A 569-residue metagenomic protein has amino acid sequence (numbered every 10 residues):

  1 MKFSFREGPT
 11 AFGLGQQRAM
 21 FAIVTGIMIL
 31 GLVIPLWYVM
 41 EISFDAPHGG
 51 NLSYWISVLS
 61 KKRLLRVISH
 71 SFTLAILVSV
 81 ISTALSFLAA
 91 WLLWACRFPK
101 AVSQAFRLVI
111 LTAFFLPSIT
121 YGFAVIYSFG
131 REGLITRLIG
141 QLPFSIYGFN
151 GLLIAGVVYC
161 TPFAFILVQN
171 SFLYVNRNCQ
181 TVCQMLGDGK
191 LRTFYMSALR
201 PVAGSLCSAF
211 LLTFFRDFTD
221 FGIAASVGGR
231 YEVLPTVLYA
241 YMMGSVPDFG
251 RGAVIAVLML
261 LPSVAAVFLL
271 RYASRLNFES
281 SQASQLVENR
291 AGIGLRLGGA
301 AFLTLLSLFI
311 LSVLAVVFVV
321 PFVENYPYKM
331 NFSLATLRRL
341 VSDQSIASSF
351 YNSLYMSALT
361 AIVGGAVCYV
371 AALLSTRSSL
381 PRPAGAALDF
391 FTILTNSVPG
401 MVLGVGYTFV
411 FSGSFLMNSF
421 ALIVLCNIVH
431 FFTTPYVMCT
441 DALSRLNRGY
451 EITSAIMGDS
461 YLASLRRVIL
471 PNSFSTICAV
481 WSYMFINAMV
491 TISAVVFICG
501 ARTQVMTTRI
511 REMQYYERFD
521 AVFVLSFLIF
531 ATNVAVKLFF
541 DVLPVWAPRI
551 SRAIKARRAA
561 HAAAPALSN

Functional and structural regions predicted by a protein language model:
M1-I23, F98-S103, L191, L270-L305 (+2 more regions): Transmembrane alpha-helical segments of polytopic membrane transport and secretion proteins
S4-P9, G50-S60, F332-V341, L465: A short amphipathic helical element positioned immediately N-terminal to and/or at the very start of a transmembrane
Q16-P47, K62-L173, P201-F221, V254-L270 (+5 more regions): Membrane-water interface segments at the C-terminal ends of transmembrane alpha-helices in multi-pass inner-membrane
K61, R97-A101, L173-N178, D188-L191 (+8 more regions): Juxtamembrane helix-boundary/capping and inter-helix hinge elements in multi-pass membrane proteins
F172-V202, S378, I452-S473, Y515: Short helix-to-coil transition segments within interhelical loops that connect adjacent transmembrane helices
G189, N277-A291, Y326-L340, S460: Juxtamembrane inter-helical linkers in multi-pass membrane proteins
F221-V246, N325-M330, I492-F519, A553-A560: Glycine-rich helix-loop "coupling/hinge" segments at transmembrane-helix boundaries in multipass transporters
Y239-P262: Helix-loop-helix hairpin linking two adjacent transmembrane segments in secondary transporters
